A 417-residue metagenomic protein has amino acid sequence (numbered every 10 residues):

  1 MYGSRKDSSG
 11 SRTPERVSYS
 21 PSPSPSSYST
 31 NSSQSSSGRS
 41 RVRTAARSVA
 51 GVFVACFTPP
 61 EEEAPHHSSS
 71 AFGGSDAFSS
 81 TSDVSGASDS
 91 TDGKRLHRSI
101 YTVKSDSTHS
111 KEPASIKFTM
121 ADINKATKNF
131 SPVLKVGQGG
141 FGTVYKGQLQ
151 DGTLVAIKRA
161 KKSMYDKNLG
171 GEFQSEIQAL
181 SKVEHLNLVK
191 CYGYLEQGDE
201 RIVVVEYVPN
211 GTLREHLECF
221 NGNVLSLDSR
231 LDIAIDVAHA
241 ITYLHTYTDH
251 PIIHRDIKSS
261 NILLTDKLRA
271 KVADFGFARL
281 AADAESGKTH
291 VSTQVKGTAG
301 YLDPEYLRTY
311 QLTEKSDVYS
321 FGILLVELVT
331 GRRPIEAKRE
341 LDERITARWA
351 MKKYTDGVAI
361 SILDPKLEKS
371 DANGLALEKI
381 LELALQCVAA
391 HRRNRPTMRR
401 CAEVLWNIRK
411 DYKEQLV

Functional and structural regions predicted by a protein language model:
M1-S4, Q415-V417: A positional/structural detector of protein chain ends, strongest at the extreme C-terminus and weakly at the extreme
Y2-H109: Detector for long, low-complexity, acidic/polar, Ser/Pro/Gly/Thr-rich intrinsically disordered N-terminal regulatory
V84-V417: Conserved eukaryotic protein kinase-like
